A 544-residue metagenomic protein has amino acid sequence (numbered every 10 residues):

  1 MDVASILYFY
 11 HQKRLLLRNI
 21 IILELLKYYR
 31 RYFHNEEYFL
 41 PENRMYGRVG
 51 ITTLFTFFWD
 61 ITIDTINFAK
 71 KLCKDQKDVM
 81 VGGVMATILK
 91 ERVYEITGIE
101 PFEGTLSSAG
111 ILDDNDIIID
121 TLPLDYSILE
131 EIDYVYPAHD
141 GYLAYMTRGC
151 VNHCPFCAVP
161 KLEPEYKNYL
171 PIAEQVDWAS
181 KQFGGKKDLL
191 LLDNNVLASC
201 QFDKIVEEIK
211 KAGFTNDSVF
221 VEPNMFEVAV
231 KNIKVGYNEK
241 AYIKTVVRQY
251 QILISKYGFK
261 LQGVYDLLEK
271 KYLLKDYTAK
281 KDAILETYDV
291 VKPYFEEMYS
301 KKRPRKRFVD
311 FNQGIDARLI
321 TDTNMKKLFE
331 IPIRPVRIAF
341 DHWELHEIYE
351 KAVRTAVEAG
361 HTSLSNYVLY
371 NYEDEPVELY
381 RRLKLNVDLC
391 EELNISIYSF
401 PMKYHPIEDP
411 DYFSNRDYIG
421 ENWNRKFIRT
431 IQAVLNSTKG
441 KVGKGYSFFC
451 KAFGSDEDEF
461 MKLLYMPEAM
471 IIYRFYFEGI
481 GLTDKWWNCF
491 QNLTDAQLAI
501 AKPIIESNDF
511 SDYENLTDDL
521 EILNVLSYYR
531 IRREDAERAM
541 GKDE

Functional and structural regions predicted by a protein language model:
D2-D140: Glycine-rich beta-alpha loop elements in corrinoid/cobalamin-binding modules across cobalamin-dependent enzymes
L7-Y8, L15-I20, E24-N35, E42 (+1 more regions): Radical SAM enzyme core and accessory elements
T62, I172, F202, T321 (+2 more regions): Aromatic/hydrophobic pocket-lining residues that form the small-molecule binding cavity in soluble enzyme cores
D64-A69, K90-G98, K204-K210, L385 (+1 more regions): Short, aromatic/basic amphipathic alpha-helical patches
I66-D75, A158, K210, V357 (+1 more regions): Surface-exposed amphipathic alpha-helices with a cationic face
Y136-W178, F183-G185, L197: Canonical Radical SAM [4Fe-4S] cluster-binding loop centered on the CxxxCxxC motif and its immediate flanking residues
W178-S365, Y370-Y372: Conserved SAM/AdoMet-binding glycine-rich loop
G314, K327-N492: A structural motif corresponding to the C-terminal lobe/cap of the Radical SAM core domain
